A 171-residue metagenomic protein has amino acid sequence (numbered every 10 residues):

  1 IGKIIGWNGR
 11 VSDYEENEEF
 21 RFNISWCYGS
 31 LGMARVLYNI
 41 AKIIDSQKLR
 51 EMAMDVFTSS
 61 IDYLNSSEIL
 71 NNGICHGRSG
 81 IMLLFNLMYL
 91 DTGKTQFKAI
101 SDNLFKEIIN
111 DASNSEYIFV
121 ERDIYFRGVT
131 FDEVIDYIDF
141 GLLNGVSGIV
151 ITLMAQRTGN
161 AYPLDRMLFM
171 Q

Functional and structural regions predicted by a protein language model:
I1-Q171: Glycan-recognition and catalytic cores of secretory/periplasmic carbohydrate-active enzymes
